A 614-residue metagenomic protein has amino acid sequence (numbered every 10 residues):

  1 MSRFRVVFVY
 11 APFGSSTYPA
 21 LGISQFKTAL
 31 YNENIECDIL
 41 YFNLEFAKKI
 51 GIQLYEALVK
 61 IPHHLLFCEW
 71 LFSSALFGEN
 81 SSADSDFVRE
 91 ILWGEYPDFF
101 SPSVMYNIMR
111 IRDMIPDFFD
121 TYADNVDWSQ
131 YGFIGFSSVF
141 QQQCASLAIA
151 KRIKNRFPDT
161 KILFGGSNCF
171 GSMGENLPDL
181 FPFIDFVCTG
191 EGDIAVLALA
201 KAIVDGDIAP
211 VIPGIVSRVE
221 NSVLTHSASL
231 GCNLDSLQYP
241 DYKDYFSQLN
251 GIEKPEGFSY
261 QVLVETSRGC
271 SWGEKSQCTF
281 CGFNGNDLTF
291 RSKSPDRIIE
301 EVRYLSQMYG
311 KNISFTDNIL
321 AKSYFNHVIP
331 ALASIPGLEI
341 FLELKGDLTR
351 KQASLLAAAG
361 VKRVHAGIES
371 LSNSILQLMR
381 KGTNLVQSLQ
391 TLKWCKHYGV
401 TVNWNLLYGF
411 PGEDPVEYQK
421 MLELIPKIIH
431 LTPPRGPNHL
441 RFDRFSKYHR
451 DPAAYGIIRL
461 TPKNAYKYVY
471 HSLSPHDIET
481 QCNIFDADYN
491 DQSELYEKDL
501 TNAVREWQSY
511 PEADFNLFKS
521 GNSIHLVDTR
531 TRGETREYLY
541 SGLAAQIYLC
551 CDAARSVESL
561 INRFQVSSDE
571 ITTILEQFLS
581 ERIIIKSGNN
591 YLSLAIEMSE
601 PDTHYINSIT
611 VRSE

Functional and structural regions predicted by a protein language model:
F4-R5, F13-F46, V104-A228: Glycine-rich beta-alpha loop elements in corrinoid/cobalamin-binding modules across cobalamin-dependent enzymes
V6-V9, N32, F133, S306 (+7 more regions): Conserved C-terminal portion of the radical SAM core fold that forms the substrate/S-adenosylmethionine-binding
C232-Y398, F410: Radical SAM [4Fe-4S] cluster-binding motif and immediate context
P415-Q546: C-terminal scaffold of the Radical SAM
C550-S559: Short capping segments at the starts of secondary-structure elements
V566-Q577: Short amphipathic alpha-helical interaction segments
L579-N590: A short, conserved structural fragment
N590-E614: Short, amphipathic alpha-helical interaction segments positioned at domain boundaries
